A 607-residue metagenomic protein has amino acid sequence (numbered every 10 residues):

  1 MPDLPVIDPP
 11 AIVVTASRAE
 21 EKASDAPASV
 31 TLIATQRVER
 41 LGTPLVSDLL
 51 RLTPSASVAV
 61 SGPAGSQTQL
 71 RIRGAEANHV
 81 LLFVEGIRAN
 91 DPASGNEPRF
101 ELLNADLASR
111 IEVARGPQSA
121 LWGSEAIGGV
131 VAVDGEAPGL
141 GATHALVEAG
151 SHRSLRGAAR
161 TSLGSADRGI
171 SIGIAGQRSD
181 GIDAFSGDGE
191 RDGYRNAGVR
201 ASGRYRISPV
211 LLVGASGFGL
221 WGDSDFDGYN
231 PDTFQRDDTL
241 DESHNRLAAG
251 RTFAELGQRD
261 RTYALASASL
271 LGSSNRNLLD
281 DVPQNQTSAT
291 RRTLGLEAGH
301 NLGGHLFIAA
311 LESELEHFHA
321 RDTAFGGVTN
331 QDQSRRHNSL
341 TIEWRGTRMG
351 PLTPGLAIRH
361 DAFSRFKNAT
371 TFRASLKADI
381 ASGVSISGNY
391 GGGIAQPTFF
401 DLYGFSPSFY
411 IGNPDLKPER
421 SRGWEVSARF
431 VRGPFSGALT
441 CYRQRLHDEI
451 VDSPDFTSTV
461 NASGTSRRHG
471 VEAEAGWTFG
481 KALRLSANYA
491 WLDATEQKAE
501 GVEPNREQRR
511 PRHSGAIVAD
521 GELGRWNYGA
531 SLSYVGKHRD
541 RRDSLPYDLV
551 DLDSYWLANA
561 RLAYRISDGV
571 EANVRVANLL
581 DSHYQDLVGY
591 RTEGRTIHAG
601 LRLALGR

Functional and structural regions predicted by a protein language model:
D8-L41, Q69, A77: N-terminal periplasmic "start-of-domain" segments of outer-membrane beta-barrel proteins
S47, R51-I87, D91: Extracytoplasmic beta-strand/coil segments of soluble accessory domains associated with Gram-negative outer-membrane
R88-R115: Short acidic/polar hinge/loop motifs at secondary-structure boundaries that mediate gating or recognition
S119-A120, A132, L140-G141, E148 (+1 more regions): Periplasmic-side early beta-strands and strand-to-turn transitions of outer-membrane beta-barrels
R206-G222, S243-A381, F435-R443, R484-S486: Face-selective signature of the C-terminal outer-membrane beta-barrel domain
P231-G257, T287, D379, G383-S385 (+4 more regions): Outer-membrane beta-barrel signature, preferentially recognizing the C-terminal barrel domain of Gram-negative
R345-P351, C441-R445, A462-D543, R565-R575 (+3 more regions): Gram-negative outer-membrane beta-barrel transporters
S427, E593-R607: Outer-membrane beta-barrel "beta-signal"
